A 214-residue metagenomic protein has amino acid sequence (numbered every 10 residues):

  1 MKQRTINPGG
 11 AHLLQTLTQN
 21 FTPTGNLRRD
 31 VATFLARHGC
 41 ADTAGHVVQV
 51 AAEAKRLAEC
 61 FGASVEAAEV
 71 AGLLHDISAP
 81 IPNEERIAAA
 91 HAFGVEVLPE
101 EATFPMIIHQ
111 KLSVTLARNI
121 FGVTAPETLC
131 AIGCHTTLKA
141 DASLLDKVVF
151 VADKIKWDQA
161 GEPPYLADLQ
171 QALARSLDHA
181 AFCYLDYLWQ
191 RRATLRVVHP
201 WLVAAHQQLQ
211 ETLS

Functional and structural regions predicted by a protein language model:
R4-Q19, P23-C40: Generic N-terminal amphipathic, Lys/Arg-enriched alpha-helix
G9-Q15, A174, D178, Y187-W189 (+1 more regions): N-terminal hydrophobic signal/anchor transmembrane helix of membrane proteins
A32-H38, H46, C60-C183: Divalent metal-dependent catalytic cores for phosphoryl transfer on phosphate-bearing substrates
Y187-S214: Charged phosphate-binding loop/patch that engages nucleotide di/tri-phosphates or the phosphate backbone of nucleic
